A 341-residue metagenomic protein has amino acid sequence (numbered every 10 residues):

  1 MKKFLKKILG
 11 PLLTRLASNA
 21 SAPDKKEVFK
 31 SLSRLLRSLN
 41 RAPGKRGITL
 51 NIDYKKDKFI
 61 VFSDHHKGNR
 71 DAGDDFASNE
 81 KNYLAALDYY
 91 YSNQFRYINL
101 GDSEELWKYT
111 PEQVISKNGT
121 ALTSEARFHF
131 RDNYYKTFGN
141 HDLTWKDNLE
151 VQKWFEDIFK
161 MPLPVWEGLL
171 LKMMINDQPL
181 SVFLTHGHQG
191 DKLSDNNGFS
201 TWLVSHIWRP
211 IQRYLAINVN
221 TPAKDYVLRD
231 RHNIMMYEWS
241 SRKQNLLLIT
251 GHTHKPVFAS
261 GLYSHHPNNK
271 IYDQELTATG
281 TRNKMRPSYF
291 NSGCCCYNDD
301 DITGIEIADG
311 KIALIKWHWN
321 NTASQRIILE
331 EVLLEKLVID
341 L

Functional and structural regions predicted by a protein language model:
M1-N99, S103-L341: Extended recognition/assembly regions associated with phosphoester-bond processing machinery
